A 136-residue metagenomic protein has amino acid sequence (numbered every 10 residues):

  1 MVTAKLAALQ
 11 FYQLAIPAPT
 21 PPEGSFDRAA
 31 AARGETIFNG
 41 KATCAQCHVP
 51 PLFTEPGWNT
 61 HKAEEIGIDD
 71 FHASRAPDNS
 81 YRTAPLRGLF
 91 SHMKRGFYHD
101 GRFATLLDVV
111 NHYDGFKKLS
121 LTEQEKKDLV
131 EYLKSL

Functional and structural regions predicted by a protein language model:
M1-L136: Periplasmic c-type cytochrome electron-transfer domains
